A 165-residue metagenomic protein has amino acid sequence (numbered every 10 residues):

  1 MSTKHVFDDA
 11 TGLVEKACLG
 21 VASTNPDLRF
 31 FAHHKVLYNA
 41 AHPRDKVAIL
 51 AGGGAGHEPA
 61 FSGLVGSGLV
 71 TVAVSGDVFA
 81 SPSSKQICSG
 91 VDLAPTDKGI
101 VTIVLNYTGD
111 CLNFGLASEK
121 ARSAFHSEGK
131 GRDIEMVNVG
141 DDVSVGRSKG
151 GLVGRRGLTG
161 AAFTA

Functional and structural regions predicted by a protein language model:
M1-A48, S67: N-terminal amphipathic/basic leader segments beginning at the initiator methionine
S2-K4, V47-G54, V70-A73, G99-T108 (+2 more regions): Short glycine-rich or small-residue beta-strand-to-loop segments that form or flank ligand, phosphate, metal/Fe-S
H5-D8, G56, A60, S75-K85 (+2 more regions): Alpha-helix capping and helix-loop boundary segments enriched in small/acidic/polar residues
D9-V21, A32, F61, V65 (+5 more regions): General structural feature for long, well-ordered alpha-helical segments within catalytic domains of soluble enzymes
R29, N39-R44, S62, L93-T96 (+1 more regions): Solvent-exposed alpha-helices and their adjacent loops that cap or buttress functional pockets in soluble metabolic
H57, F61-D97, V137-S144: Glycine-rich oxoanion-binding loops at beta->alpha junctions
G109, M136-A165: Short alpha-helices
C111-F125, G150: Short Gly/Thr/Asp-enriched flexible loops that form oxyanion-binding sites at enzyme active sites
